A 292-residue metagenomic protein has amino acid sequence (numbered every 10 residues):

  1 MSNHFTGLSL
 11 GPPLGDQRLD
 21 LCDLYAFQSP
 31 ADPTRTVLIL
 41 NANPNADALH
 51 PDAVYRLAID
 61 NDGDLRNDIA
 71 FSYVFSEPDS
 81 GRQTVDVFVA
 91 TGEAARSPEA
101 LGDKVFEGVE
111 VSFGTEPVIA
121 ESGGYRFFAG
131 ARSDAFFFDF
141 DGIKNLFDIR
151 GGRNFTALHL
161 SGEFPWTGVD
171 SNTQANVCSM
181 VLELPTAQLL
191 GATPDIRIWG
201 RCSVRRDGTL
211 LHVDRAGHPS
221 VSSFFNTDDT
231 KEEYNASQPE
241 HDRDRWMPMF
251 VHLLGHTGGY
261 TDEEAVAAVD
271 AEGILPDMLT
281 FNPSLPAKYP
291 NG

Functional and structural regions predicted by a protein language model:
M1-G292: Surface-exposed extracytoplasmic segments
